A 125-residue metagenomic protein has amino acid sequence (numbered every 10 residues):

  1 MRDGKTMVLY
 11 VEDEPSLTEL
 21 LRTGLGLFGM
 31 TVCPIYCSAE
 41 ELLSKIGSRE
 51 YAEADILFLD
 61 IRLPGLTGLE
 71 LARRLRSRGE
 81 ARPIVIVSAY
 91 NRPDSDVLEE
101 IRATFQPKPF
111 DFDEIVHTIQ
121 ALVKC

Functional and structural regions predicted by a protein language model:
E12: Conserved acidic carboxylate
P15-C37: Two-component/phosphorelay signaling modules centered on CheY-like receiver
I35-I56: Acidic, metal-coordinating helix/loop segments flanking the phosphotransfer/catalytic sites of two-component signaling
S38, T67-E70: Acidic catalytic/metal-coordinating carboxylates
L59-D60: Active-site residues of response regulator receiver
P64: The feature encodes the CheY-like receiver
L69-E80: Short amphipathic alpha-helix used as the core "switch/output" element in two-component signaling
V87-S88: Hydrophobic/aromatic residues positioned on beta-strands within the core alpha/beta folds
